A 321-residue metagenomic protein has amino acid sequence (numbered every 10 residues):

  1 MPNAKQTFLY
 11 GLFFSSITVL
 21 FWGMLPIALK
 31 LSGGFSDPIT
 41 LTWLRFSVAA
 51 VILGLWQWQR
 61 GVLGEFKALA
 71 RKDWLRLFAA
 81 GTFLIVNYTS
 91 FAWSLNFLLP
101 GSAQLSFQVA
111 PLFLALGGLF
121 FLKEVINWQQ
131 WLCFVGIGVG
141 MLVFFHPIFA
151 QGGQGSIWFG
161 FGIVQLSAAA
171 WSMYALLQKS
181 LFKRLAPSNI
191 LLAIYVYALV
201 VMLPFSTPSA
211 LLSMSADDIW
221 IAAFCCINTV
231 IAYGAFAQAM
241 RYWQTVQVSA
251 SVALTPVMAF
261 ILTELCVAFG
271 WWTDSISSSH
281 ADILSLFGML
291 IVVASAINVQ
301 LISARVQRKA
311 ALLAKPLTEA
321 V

Functional and structural regions predicted by a protein language model:
T7-G11, F35-W43, A68-D73, H146-A168 (+2 more regions): Juxtamembrane helix-entry segments on the extracytoplasmic side of multipass membrane proteins
F14, L20-V51, S102, A170-Y197 (+2 more regions): Juxtamembrane helix-loop-helix junctions in multi-pass membrane proteins
V19-L20, L44, A103-V109, Q178-L199 (+1 more regions): Helix-helix packing/entry segments at the starts of transmembrane helices
P26, R60-F107, V143, A223-W243: Specific transmembrane alpha-helical segments of multi-pass solute transporters/efflux pumps, especially DMT/EamA
I27-K30, L53, L114-L116, F120 (+3 more regions): Transmembrane alpha-helical segments that form core, pore/gating elements of small-molecule transporters/exporters
F35-V86, F113, A169-L177, L191-A210 (+2 more regions): Transmembrane alpha-helices of multi-pass small-molecule transport proteins
F46, H146-P147, D218-W220, V252-V321: C-terminal-most transmembrane helix of multi-pass membrane proteins
I52, Q57, A110-L132, V257-L284: C-terminal transmembrane-helix exit sites in multi-pass transporters
